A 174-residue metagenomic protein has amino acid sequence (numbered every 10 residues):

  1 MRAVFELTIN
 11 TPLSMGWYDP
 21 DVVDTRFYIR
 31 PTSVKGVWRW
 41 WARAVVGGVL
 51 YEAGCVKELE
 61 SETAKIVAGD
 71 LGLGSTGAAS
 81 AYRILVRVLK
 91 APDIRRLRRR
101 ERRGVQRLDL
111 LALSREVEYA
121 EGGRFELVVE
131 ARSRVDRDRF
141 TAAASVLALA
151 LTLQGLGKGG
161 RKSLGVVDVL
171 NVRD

Functional and structural regions predicted by a protein language model:
M1-D174: Small/polar/charged residue-enriched interaction surfaces, especially the RNA/DNA-contacting tracks of RNP/CRISPR
